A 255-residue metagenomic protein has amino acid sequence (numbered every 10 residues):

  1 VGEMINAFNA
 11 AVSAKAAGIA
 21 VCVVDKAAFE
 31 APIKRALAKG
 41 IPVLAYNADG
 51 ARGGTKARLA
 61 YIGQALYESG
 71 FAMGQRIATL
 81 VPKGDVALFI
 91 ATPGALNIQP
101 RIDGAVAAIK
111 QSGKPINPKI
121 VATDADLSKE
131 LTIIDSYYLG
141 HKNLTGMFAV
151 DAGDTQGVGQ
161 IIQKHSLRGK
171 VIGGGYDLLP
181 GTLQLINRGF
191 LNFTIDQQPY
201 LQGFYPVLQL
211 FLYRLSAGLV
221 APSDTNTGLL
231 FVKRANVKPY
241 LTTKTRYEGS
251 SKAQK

Functional and structural regions predicted by a protein language model:
V1, D85-L88, V106-L127: Short beta-strand elements in bilobed, periplasmic/extracellular small-molecule ligand-binding domains
E3, S69-M73, L96-I116, I133 (+2 more regions): Short, solvent-exposed amphipathic alpha-helices that sit in or adjacent to ligand/effector-binding or catalytic
M4, Y61-V86, K129-L131, L178-T182 (+1 more regions): Hydrophobic alpha-helical segments within soluble ligand-binding/sensing domains
F8-A38, A105, K119, T123-L185: Hydrophobic alpha-helical
G18, V23, L59-A60, D85-P93: Short beta-strand segments enriched in small/hydrophobic residues
A31-E68, T79-D85, L179-N187, L191-N192 (+1 more regions): Flexible loop/hinge segments that line or gate small-molecule binding clefts
I62-Q64, A87-N97, I120-D124: Short beta-strand->loop
P93, N97, A108-S112, L201-K255: Hinge/cleft segment of the Venus flytrap/periplasmic-binding protein
